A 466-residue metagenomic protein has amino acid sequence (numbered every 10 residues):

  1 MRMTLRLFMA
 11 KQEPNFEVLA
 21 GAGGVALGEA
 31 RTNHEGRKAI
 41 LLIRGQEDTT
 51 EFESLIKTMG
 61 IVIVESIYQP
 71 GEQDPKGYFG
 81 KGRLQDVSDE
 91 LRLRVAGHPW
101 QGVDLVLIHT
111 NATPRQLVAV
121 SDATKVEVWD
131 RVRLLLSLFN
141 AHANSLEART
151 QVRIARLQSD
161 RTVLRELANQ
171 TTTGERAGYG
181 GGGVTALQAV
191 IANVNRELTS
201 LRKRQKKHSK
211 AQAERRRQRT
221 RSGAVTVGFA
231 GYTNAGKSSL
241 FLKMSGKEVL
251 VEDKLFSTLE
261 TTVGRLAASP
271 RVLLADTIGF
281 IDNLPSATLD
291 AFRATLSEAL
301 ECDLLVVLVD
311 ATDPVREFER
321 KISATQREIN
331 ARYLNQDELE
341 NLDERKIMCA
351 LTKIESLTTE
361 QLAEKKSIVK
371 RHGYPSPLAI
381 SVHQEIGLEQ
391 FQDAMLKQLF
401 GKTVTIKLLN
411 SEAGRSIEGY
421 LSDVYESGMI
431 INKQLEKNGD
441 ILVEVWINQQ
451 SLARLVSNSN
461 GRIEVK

Functional and structural regions predicted by a protein language model:
M1-S137: N-terminal accessory targeting/assembly segments
M3-K38, R161-A235, F241-L242, R332-K466: C-terminal-of-GTPase-core extension/linker across diverse P-loop GTPases
V18-A30, T50-E53, E72-R92, I278-E301 (+1 more regions): Switch II of P-loop NTPase G domains
L41-R44, S66-Q69, L107-H109, V307-D310 (+2 more regions): Conserved beta-strand segments of the P-loop GTPase G domain that flank and frequently precede/overlap
Q46-E47, G71-E72, N111-P114, R133-S137 (+6 more regions): Conserved nucleotide-binding/hydrolysis micro-motifs of P-loop NTPases
E53-L55, L91-W100, N111-V126, S269 (+1 more regions): Conserved C-terminal guanine-recognition region of P-loop GTPase G domains, centered on the G4
L134-V152: Short alpha-helix plus adjacent loop in nuclease-associated cores
R219-V225, K243-P270, I281-A294: Switch I (effector-binding) loop of TRAFAC-class P-loop GTPase G-domains
